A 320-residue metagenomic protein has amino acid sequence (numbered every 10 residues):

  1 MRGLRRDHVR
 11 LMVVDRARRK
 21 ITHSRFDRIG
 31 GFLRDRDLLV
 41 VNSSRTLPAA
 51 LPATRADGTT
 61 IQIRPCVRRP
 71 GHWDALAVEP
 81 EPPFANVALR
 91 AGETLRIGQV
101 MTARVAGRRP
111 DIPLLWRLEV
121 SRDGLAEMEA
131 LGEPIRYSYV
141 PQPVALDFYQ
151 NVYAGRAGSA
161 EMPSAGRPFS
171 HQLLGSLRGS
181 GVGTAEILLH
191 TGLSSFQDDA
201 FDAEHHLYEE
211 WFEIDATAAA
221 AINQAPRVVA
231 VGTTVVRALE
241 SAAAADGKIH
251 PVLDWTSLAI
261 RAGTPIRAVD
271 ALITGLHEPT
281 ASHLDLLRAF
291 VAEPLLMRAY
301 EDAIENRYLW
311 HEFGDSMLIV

Functional and structural regions predicted by a protein language model:
M1-V320: A cross-family signal for N-terminal binding/gating loops and helix N-caps that shape access to the active site
